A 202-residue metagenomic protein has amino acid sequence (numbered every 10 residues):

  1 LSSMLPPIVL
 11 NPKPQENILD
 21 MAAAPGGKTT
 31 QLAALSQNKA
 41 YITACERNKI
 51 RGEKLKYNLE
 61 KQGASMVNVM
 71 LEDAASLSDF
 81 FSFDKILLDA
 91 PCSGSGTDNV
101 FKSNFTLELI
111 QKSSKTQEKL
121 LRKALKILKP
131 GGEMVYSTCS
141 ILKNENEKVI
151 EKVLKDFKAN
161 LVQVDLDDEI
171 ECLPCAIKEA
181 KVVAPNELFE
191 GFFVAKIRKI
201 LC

Functional and structural regions predicted by a protein language model:
L1-C202: S-adenosylmethionine
